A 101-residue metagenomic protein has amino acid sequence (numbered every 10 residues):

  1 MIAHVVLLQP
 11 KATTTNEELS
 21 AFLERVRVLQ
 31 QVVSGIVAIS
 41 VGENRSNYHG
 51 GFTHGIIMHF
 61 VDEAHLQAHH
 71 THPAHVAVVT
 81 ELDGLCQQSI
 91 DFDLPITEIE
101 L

Functional and structural regions predicted by a protein language model:
M1-T53, V61-T71, Q87, L94-L101: Short S/T/G/P-rich N-terminal loop/turn motif that feeds into the first structured element of a domain
H70, V79-L82: Short, flexible helix/strand-to-coil boundary loops that buttress conserved ligand/catalytic motifs in alpha/beta
